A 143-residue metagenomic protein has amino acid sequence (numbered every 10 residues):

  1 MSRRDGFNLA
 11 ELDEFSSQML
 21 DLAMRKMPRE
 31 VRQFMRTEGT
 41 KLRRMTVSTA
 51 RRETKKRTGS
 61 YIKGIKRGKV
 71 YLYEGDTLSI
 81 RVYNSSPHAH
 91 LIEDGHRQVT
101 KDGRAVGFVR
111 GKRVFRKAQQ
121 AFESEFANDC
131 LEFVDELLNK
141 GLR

Functional and structural regions predicted by a protein language model:
M1-Y83, A89, R97-R143: Short, Lys/Arg-rich flexible segments
I92: Short, conserved beta-strand/beta-arch hydrophobic-aromatic motifs that form part of recognition grooves or interface
